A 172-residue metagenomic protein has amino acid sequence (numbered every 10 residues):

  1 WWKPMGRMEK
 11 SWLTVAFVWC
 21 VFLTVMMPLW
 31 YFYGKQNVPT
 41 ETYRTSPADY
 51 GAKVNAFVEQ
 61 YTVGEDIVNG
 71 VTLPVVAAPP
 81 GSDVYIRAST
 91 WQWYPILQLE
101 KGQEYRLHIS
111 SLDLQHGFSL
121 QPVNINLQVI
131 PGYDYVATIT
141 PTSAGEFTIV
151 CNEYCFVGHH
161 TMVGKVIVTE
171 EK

Functional and structural regions predicted by a protein language model:
W1-Y85: Extracytoplasmic entry segments of secretory-pathway proteins
W2, G6, L120-S143: Extracytoplasmic beta-sandwich strand-turn segments characteristic of Greek-key/jelly-roll folds
S82-I86, H108-Y133, G164: Histidine- and aromatic-enriched segments that form or immediately flank copper-ligand environments
W91-Q98: Short, charged beta-strand/loop "edge" motif centered at a coil->beta-strand transition that forms conserved
G102-Q103, P141-F147: Short tyrosine-centred short linear motifs in exposed loops/low-complexity segments
S111-Q115, S143, C155: Short, charged beta-turn/beta-strand-edge "cap" motif at the junction between a beta-strand and an adjacent loop
N152-H160: Short, exposed beta-strand-loop hairpins at the edges of beta-sheets in extracellular/periplasmic proteins
V166-E170: Interdomain boundary/hinge segments at the C-termini of tandem beta-sandwich modules
